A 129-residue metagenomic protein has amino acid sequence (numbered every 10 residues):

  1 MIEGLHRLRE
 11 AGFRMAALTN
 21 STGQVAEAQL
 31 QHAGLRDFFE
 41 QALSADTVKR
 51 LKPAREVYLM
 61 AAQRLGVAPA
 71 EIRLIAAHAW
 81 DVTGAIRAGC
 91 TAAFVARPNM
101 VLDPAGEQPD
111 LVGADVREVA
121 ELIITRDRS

Functional and structural regions predicted by a protein language model:
I2, H6-E10, T22-G23, E27-S129: Asp-based, Mg2+/Mn2+-dependent phosphohydrolase catalytic module
T19: Conserved phosphate-coupling serine/threonine residues in phosphotransfer and NTP-handling enzymes
